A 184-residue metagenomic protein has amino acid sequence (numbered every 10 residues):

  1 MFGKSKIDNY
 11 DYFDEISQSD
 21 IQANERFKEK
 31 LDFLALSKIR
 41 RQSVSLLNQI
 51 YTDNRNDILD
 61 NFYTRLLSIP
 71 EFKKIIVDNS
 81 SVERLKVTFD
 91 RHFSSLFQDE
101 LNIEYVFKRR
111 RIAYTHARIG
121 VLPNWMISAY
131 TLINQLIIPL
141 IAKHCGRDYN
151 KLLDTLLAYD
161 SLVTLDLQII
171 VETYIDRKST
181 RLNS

Functional and structural regions predicted by a protein language model:
M1-A23, K28, F33-L34, K38-I39 (+1 more regions): Long, amphipathic alpha-helical coupling/dimerization segments that relay conformational signals between
N48-D60, T64-R65: TRNA-binding/sensing appendages of the translation machinery
T52-R55, K86, M126-Y130: Amphipathic, non-transmembrane alpha-helical scaffold segments
F62-F97: Structured interaction and signal-relay segments at domain junctions
